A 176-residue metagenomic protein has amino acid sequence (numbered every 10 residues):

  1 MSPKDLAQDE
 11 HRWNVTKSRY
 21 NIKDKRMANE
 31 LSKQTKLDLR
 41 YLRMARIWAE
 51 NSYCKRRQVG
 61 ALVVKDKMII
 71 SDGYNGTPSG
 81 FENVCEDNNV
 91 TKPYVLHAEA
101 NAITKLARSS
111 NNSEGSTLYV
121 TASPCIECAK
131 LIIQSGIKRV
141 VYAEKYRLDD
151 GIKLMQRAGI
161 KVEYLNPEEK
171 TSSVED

Functional and structural regions predicted by a protein language model:
P3, T16-D176: Zinc-dependent deaminase catalytic domain
Q8: Short Gly/Ser/Thr- and charged-rich N-terminal loops/segments that act as flexible capping/hinge elements
